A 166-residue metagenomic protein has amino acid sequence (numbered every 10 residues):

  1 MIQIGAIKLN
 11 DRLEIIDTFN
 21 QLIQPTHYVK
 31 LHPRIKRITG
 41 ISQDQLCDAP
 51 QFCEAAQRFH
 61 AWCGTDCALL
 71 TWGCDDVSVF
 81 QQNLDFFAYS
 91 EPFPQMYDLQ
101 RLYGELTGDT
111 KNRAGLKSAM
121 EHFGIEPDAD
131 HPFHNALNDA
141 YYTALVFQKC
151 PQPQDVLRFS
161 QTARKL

Functional and structural regions predicted by a protein language model:
M1-Q81, F93, E121-H122, D128: Conserved non-catalytic scaffold segment of RNase H-like nuclease domains
A68-C74, V79-L84, G115-L166: Acidic, Mg2+-coordinating catalytic module of metal-dependent nucleases/exonucleases that use a two-metal-ion mechanism
D85-Y89: Short, surface-exposed basic-aromatic patches at helix termini and helix-loop junctions that form
S90-Y97: Short hydrophobic/aromatic-enriched beta-strand-loop microsegments
Y97-R113: Short alpha-helix plus adjacent loop in nuclease-associated cores
